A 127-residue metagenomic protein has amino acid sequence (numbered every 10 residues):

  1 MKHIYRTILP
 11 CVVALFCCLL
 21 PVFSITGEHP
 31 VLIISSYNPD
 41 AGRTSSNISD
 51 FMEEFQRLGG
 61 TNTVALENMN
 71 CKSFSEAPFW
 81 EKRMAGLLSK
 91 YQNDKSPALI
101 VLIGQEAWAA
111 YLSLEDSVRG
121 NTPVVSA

Functional and structural regions predicted by a protein language model:
K2-P10, L19-A127: Short hydrophobic alpha-helices and adjacent helix-cap/hinge residues
